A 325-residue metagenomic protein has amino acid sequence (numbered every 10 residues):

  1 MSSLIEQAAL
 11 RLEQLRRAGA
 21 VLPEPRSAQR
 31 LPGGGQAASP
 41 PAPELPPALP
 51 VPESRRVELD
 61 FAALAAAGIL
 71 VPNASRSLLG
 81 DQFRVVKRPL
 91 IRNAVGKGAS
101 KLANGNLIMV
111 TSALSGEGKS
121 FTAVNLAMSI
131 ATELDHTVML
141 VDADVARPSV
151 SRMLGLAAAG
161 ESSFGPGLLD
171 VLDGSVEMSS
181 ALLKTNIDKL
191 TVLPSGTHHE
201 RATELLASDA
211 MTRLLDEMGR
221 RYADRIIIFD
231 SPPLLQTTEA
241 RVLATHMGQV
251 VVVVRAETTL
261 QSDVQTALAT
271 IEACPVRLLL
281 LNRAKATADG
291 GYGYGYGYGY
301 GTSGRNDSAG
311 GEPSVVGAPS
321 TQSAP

Functional and structural regions predicted by a protein language model:
M1-P325: P-loop NTP-binding module
